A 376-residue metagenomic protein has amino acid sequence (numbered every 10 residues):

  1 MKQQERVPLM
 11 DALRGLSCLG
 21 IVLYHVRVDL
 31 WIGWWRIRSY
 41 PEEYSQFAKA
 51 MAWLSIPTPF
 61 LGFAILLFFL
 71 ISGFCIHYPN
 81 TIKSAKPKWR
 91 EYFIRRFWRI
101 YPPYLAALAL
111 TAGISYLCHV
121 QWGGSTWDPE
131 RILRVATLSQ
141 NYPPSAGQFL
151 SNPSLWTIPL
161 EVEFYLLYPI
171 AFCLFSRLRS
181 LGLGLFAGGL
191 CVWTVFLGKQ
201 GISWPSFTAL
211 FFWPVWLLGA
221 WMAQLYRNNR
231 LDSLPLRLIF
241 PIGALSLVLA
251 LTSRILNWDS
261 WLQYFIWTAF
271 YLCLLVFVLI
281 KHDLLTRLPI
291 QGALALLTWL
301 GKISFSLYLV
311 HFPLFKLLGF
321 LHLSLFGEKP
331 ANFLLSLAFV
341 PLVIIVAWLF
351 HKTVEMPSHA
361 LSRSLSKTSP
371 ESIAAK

Functional and structural regions predicted by a protein language model:
M1-L9, L23-L61, Y78-R90, P143-A146 (+5 more regions): Alpha-helical transmembrane segments in multi-pass integral membrane proteins
L13-R27, I100-V120, S304-Y308: Hydrophobic alpha-helical membrane-insertion segments
R14-I21, A106, G184-C191, P241-L245: Alpha-helical transmembrane segments
L16, R27, P159, E163 (+1 more regions): Active-site His/Glu-centered metal-binding helix of metallohydrolases
G20, L61, F68-F69, I76-H77 (+10 more regions): Hydrophobic alpha-helical transmembrane segments of multipass integral membrane proteins, especially permease/channel
Y40-F60, A85, W89-R90, I94 (+3 more regions): Membrane-interface helix-loop-helix regions
P370-K376: Intrinsic disorder in cytosolic terminal tails and internal cytosolic loops of multi-pass membrane transporters
